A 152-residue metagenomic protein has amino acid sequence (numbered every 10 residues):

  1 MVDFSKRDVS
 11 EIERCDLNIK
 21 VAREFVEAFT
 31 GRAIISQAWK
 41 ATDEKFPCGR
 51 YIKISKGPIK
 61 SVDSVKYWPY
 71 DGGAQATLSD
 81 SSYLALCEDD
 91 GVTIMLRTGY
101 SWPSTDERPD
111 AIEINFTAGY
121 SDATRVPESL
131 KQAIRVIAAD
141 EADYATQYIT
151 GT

Functional and structural regions predicted by a protein language model:
M1-T152: Divalent metal-cofactor coordination and adjacent catalytic microenvironments
